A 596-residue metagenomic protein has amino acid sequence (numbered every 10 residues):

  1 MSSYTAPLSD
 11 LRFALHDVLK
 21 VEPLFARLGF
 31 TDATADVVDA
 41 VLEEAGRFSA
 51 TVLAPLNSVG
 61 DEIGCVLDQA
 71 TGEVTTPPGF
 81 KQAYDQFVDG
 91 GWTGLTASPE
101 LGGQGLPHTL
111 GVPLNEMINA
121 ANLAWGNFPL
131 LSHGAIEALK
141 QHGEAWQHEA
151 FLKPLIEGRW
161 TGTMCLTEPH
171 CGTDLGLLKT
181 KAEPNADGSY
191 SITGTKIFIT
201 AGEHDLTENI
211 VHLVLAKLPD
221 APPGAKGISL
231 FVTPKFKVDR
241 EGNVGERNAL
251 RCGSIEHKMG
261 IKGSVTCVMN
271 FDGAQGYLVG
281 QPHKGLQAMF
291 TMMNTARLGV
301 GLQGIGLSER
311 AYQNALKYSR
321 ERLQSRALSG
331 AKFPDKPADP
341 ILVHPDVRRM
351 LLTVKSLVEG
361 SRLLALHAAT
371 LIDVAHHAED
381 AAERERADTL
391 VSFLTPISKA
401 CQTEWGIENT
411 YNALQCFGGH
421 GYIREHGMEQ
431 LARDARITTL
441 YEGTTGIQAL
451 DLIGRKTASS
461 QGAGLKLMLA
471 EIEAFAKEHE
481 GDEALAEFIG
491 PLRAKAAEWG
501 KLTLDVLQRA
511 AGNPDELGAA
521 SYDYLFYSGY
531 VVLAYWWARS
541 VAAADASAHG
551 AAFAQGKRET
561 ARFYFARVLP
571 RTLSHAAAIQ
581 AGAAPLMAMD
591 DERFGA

Functional and structural regions predicted by a protein language model:
M1-G126, A150, D373, A581-A596: Amphipathic, small/basic residue-rich leader segments at the start of a protein or domain
S2-T5, I261, H367, T389-L467 (+1 more regions): Alpha-helix capping/hinge segments and adjacent helical runs
R27-D32, E62-T76, A288-G299, Q313-V354 (+5 more regions): Glycine-rich cofactor-pocket loops
D61, F128-S132, G143-N185, A369-D388 (+6 more regions): Internal maturation/activation junctions in enzymes
L101, S459, F475-A596: C-terminal amphipathic alpha-helical interaction region
H133-A135, E144-Q147, F151, E442-T444 (+1 more regions): A structural-propensity feature for long, helix-poor, extended segments
S189, T193-R247: A short core secondary-structure module
F198-T200, K237-G253, K258, V265-A296 (+2 more regions): A glycine-rich, basic-preceded beta-loop-alpha segment at the flavin cofactor/substrate interface of flavin-utilizing
